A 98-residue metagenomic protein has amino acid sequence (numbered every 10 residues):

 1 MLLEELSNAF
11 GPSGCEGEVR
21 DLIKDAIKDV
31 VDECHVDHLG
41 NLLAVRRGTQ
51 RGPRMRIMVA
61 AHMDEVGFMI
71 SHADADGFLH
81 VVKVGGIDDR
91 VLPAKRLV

Functional and structural regions predicted by a protein language model:
M1-V98: N-terminal hydrophobic/helix-forming segments and targeting peptides
